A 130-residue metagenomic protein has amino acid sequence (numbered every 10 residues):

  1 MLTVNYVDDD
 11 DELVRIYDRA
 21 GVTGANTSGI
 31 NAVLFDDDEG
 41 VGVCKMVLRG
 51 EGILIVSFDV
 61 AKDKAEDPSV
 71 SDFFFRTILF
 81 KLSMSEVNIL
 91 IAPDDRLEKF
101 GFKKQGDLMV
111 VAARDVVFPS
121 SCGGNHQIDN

Functional and structural regions predicted by a protein language model:
M1-N26, C122-N130: Short amphipathic alpha-helix that is part of the acyltransferase structural core
R19-V22, T77-K81: A generic secondary-structure signal
G29-S69: Conserved donor-binding loop and adjoining core beta-sheet/short helix segment in diverse acyl/aminoacyl transferases
V33-D36, G40-R49, I91-N130: Terminal substrate-recognition subdomain of acyl/acetyltransferases
A65-F80: Conserved acetyl-CoA-binding loop-helix of GNAT-fold acetyltransferases
F80-D94: Conserved GNAT acetyl-CoA-binding A-motif
